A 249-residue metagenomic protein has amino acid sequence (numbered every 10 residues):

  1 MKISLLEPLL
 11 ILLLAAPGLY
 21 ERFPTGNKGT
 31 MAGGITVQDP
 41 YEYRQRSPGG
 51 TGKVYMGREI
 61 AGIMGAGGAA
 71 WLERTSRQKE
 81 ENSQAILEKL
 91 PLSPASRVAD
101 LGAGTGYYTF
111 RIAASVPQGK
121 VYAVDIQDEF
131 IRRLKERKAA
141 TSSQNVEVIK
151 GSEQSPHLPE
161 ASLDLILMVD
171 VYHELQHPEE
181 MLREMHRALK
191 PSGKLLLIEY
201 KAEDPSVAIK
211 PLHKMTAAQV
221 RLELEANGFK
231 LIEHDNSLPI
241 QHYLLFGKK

Functional and structural regions predicted by a protein language model:
G29-S93, R97: Class I SAM-dependent transferase core
S96, G119, G193: Glycine-centered, small-residue-biased loops immediately flanking beta-strands in adenine/cofactor-binding cores
A99, A103-S155: Class I SAM-dependent methyltransferase SAM/SAH-binding core
P156-L165: A short acidic, Gly/Pro-enriched loop at the edge of an enzyme's catalytic core that lines a small-molecule cofactor
D164-P178: A short SAM/SAH-binding and catalytic strip from SAM-dependent methyltransferases
E179-K194: A short glycine-rich, Lys/Arg-flanked "PGG" loop and its adjoining helix->strand segment in the class I
L196-R221: Conserved class I S-adenosyl-L-methionine
E233, S237-K249: Core SAM-dependent methyltransferase catalytic element
